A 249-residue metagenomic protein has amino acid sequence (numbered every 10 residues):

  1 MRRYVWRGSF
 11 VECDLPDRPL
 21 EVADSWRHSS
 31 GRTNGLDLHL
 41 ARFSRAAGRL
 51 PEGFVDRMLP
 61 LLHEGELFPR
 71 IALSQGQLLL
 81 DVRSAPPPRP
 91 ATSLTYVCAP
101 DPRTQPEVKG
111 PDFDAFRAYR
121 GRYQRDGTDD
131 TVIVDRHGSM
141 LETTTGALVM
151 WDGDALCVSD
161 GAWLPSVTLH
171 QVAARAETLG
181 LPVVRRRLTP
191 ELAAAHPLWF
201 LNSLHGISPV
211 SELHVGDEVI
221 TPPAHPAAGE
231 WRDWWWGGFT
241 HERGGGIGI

Functional and structural regions predicted by a protein language model:
M1-S139, L169, A173-I249: Conserved alpha/beta cores of soluble small-molecule-handling proteins
S139-D160: Glycine- and Gly-Pro-enriched alpha-helical subdomains that act as flexible, kink-prone "lid/hinge" or packing modules
A155-A173: A contiguous pocket-lining binding segment that forms or flanks enzyme active sites
